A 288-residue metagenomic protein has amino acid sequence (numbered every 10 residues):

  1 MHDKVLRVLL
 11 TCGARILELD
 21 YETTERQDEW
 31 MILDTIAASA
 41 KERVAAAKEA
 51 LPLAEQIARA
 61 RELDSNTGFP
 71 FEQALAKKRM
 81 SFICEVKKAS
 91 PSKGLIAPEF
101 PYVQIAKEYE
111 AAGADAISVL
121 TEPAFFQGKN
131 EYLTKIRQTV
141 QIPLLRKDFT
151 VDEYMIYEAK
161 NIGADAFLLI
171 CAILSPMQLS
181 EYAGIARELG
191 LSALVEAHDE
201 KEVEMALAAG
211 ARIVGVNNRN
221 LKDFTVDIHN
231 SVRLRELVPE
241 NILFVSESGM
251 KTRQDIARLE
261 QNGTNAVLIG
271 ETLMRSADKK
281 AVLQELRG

Functional and structural regions predicted by a protein language model:
W30-A97: An N-cap/entry alpha-helix motif that binds or orients negatively charged groups
A74-G94, K129-T134, S180, V232-P239: N-terminal small/glycine-rich loop or linker at the start of catalytic domains across soluble metabolic enzymes
V86-P101, L145-T150, L194-E196, S246: Active-site mouth loops of central-metabolism enzymes
F100-I117, E158-I162, H198-V216: Alpha/beta enzyme core
G113, V140-I142, N161-F167, R187-L191 (+3 more regions): Glycine-enriched alpha-helix->loop->beta-strand junction motifs that scaffold or abut catalytic
I117-F126, P143-V151, D165-P176, L191-D199 (+1 more regions): Catalytic beta/alpha-barrel core
E153-I162, K201-A209, K251-N265: Catalytic cores of alpha/beta
L237, R275-G288: C-terminal helical cap(s) of enzyme catalytic domains, especially alpha/beta-barrels
